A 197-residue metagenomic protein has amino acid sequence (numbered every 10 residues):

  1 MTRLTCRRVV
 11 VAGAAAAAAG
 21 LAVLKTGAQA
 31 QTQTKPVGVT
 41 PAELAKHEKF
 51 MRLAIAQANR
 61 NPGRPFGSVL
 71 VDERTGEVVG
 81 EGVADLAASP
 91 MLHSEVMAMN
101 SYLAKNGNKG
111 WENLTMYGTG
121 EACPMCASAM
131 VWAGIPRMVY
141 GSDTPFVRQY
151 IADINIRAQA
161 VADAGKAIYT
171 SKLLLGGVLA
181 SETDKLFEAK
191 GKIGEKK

Functional and structural regions predicted by a protein language model:
T2-N61, V131-K197: Zinc-dependent deaminase
F66-V71: Short beta-strand scaffold segments in enzyme catalytic cores
R74-V78: Short, glycine-anchored, charge-dense loop/turn motifs used at functional sites
G80-L86: Short beta->alpha transition motifs characteristic of CBS
A87-N100: A short, polar/charged loop-to-alpha-helix boundary motif
G110-G120: Immediate flanking context of iron-sulfur cluster ligation sites
G120-A133: Local cysteine-cluster metal-coordination motifs and their immediate loop/turn environment, predominantly Fe-S cluster
